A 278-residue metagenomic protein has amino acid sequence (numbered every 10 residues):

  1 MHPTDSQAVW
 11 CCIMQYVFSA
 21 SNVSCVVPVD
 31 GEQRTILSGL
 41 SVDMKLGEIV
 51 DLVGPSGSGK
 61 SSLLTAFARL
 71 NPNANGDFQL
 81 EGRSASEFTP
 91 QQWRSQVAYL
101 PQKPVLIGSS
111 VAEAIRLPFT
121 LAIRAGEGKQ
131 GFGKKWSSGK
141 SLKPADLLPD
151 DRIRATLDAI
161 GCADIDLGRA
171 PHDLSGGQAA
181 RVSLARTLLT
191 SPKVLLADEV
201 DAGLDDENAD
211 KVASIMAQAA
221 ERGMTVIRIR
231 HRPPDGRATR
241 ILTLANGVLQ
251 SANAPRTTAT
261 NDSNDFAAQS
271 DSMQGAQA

Functional and structural regions predicted by a protein language model:
V53-P55: The feature captures the beta-strand-to-loop junction immediately N-terminal to the Walker
A68: Helix-to-loop junction immediately C-terminal to a conserved catalytic motif
S84-A98: ABC ATPase NBD coupling module
K103-R116, A122-E127: Conserved catalytic motifs of ABC-family nucleotide-binding domains
Q130-D166: Conserved ABC ATPase "signature" region
A170-L174, Q178: Conserved ABC ATPase signature
L195-E199: Catalytic Walker B motif of ABC-type/P-loop ATPase nucleotide-binding domains
